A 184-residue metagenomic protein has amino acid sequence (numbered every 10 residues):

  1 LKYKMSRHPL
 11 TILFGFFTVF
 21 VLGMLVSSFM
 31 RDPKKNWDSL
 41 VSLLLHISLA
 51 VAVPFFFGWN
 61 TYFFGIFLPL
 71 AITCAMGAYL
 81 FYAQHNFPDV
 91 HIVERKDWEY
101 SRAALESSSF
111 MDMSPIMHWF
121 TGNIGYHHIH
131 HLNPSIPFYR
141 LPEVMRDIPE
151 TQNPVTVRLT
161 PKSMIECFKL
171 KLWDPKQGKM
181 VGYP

Functional and structural regions predicted by a protein language model:
L1-L68, Y139-P184: Non-catalytic, topology-defining segments of multipass membrane proteins
F16-S28, I66-K96, S101-A104, N123: Transmembrane alpha-helical segments that form the membrane-embedded catalytic/substrate-channel core of multi-pass
N36, S48, C74-M76, W119-T121: Short hydrophobic "helix-edge" motifs at membrane interfaces and signal-peptide entry regions
H85, H130, V144: Divalent metal-coordination and catalytic microenvironments
P88, G125, I129, N133-P134: Short active-site segment of divalent metal-dependent hydrolases/proteases that encodes the spacing between
E99-M117: Cytosolic juxtamembrane regulatory segments of multi-pass membrane proteins
D112, M117-I124, S135: Hydrophobic alpha-helical transmembrane segments of multi-pass membrane transport proteins, especially secondary
